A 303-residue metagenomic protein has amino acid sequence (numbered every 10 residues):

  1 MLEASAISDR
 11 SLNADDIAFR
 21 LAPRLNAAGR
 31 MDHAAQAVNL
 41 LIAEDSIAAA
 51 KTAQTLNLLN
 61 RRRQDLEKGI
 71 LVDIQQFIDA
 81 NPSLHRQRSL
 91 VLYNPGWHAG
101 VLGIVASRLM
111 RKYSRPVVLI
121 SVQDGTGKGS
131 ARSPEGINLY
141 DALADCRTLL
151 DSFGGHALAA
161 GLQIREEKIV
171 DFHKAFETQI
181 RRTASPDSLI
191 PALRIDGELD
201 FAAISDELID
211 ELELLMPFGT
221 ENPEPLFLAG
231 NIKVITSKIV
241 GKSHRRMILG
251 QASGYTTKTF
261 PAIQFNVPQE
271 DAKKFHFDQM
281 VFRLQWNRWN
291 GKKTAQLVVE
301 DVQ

Functional and structural regions predicted by a protein language model:
M1-E167: Hydrophobic helix-and-loop "lid/oligomerization" segment in the mid-to-C-terminal part of catalytic domains
S46-L92, A144-Q303: Mid-to-C-terminal polyanion-binding domains and interfaces
